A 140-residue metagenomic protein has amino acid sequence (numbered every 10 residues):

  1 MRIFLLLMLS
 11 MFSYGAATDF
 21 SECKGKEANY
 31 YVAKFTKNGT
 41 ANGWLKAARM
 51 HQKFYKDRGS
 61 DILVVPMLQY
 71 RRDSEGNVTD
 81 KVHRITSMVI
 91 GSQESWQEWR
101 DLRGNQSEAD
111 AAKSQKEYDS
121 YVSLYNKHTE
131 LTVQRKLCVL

Functional and structural regions predicted by a protein language model:
I3-F12: Sec-dependent N-terminal signal peptides
A17-G43: Immediate post-signal-peptide N-terminus of mature secreted/exported proteins
T18-E22, Q52-Q97: Short, glycine- and small/hydrophobic-rich beta-strand elements in well-ordered beta-sheets
F35, H51-G59, R100, Y121-Y125 (+1 more regions): Sec/Tat-exported extracytoplasmic proteins
K37-L45, T79, V89, S107 (+1 more regions): Solvent-exposed, acidic/flexible segments
A41-G43, G91-G104: Short amphipathic alpha-helices within nucleic acid-binding modules
G43-M50, E98, K116, S120: Extracytoplasmic/secreted proteins, especially bacterial periplasmic and envelope-associated proteins
E108-L140: C-terminal partner/receptor-binding element of secreted or periplasmic proteins
